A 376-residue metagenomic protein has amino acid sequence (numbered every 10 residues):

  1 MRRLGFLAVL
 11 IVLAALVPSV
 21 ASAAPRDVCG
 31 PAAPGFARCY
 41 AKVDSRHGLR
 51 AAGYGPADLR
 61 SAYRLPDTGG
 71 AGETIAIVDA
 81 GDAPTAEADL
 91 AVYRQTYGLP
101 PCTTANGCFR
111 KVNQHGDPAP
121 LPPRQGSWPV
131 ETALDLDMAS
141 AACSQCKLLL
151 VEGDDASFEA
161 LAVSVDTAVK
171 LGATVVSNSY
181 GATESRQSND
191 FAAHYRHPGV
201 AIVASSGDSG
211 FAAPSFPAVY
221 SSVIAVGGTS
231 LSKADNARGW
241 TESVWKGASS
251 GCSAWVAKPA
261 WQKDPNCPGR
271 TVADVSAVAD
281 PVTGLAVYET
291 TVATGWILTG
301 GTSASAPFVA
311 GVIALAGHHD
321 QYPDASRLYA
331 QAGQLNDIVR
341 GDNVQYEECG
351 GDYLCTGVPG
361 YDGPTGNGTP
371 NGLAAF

Functional and structural regions predicted by a protein language model:
R2-A23: Secretory targeting and sorting signals
A24-G228, S249-G300, A306, G317-A330 (+4 more regions): Substrate-binding/charge-relay-adjacent region of secreted/lumenal peptidase catalytic domains
F158, S232-R238: Short acidic, Gly/Pro-enriched loop/turn segments at secondary-structure junctions
N236-G251: Phosphate/diphosphate-binding glycine-rich loops and adjacent basic-rich segments that engage nucleotide
V312: Walker A/P-loop NTP-binding active-site region of P-loop NTPases, recognizing the glycine-rich GxxxxGKT/S
A332-I338: Long alpha-helical rod scaffolds of large eukaryotic non-enzymatic complex subunits
E347-Y361: Short acidic, Pro/Gly- and aromatic-enriched capping/linker segments at domain boundaries
